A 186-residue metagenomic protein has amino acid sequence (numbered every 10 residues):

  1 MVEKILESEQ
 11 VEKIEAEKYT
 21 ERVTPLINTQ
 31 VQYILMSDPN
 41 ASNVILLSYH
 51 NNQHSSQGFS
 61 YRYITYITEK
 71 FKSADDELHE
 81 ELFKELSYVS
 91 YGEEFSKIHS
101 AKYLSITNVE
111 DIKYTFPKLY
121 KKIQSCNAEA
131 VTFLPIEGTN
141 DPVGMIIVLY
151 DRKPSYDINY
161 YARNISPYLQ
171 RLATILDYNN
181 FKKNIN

Functional and structural regions predicted by a protein language model:
M1-A74, Y178-N186: Intrinsically disordered, low-complexity terminal regulatory regions
R22-Q32, Y88-E93, Y161-R171: Well-ordered, non-membrane alpha-helical segments in soluble/globular domains
Q53, D111-K113, R152-Y156: Short acidic, S/G/P-rich loop/turn micro-motifs used as interaction or catalytic elements
R62-C126: Regulatory sensory and allosteric helical modules in signal-transduction proteins and certain transcription factors
I106-N108, F133, V148-L149: Conserved beta-strand segments of the P-loop GTPase G domain that flank and frequently precede/overlap
E129-E137: A short, aliphatic-rich beta-strand micro-motif
T139-D141: Helix-turn-helix DNA-binding module
V143-N186: Juxtadomain coupling helices with adjacent low-complexity linkers
